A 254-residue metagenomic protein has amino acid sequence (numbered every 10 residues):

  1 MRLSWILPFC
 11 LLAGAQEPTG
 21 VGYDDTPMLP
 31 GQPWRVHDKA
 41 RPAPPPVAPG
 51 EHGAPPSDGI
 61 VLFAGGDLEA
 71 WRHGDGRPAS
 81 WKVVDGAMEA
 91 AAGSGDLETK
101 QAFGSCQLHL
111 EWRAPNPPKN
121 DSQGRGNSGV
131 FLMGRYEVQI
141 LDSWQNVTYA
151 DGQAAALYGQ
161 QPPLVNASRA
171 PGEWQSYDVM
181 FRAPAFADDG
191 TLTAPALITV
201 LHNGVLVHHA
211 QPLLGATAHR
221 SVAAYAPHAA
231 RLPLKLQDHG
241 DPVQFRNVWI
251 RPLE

Functional and structural regions predicted by a protein language model:
M1-P8: Sec-dependent signal peptide recognition, specifically the positively charged N-region followed immediately by
P8-Q16: Hydrophobic h-region of N-terminal signal peptides that target proteins for export in Gram-negative bacteria
Q16-E254: Carbohydrate-interacting regions of secretory-pathway proteins
